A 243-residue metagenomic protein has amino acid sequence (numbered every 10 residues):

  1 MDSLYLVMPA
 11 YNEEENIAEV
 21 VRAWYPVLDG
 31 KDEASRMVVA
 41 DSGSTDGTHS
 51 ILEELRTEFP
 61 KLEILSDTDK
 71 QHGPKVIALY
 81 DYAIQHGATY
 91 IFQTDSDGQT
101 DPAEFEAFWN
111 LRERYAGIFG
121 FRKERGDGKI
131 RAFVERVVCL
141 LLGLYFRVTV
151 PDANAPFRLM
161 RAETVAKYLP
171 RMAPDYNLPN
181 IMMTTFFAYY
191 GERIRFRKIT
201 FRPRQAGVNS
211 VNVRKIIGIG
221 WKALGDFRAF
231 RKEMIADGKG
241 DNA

Functional and structural regions predicted by a protein language model:
M1-S3, R171-A243: Hydrophobic helical membrane-anchoring modules
D2-L4, Y25-V38, G47, P60-L62: Short loop->beta transition adjacent to catalytic acidic/histidine clusters or analogous donor-positioning motifs
E13-L28: Short, well-formed alpha-helical segments that are part of the catalytic scaffolds of diverse glycosyltransferases
V38, H49-H86: Conserved donor nucleotide-binding strand/loop of the catalytic core
D41-S50, G98: A conserved acidic beta->alpha catalytic loop
D67-Y82, Y90, P102-N177, R204-R214 (+1 more regions): Acceptor/aglycone-binding surface of glycosyltransferases and processive sugar-polymer synthases
A88-Q99: Short beta-strand-to-loop acidic/aromatic patch adjacent to the donor-nucleotide binding site
